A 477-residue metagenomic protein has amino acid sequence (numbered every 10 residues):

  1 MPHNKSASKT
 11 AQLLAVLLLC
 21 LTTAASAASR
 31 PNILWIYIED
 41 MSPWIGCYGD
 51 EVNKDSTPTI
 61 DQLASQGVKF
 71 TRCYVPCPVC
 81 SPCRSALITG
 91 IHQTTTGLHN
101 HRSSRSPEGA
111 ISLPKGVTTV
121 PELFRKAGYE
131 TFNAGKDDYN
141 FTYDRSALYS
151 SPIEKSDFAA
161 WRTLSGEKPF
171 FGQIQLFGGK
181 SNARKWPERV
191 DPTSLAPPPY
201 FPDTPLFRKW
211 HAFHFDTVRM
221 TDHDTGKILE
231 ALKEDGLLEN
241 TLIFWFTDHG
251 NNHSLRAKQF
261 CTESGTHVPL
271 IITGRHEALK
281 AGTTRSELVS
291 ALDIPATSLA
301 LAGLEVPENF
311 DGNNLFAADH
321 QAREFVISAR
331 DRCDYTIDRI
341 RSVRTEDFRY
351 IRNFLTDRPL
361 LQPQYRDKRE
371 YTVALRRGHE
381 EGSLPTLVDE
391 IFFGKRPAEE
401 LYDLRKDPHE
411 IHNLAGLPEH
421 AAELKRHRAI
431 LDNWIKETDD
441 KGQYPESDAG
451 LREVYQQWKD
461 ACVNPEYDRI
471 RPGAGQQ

Functional and structural regions predicted by a protein language model:
A27-P31, I38, S42-P43, K69 (+2 more regions): Long, internal low-complexity/basic segments
W35-Y37, S42-T118, L123-Y129, G442: Active-site segment of extracytoplasmic enzymes that catalyze sulfate/phosphate-ester chemistry
E51-T57, Y74-V79, G109-V117, K209-D222 (+4 more regions): A short beta-strand-to-alpha-helix junction
C83-A183, I327-R330: Catalytic-site neighborhoods of secreted/periplasmic enzymes that process anionic sulfate/phosphate groups
L87, K136, T142-R145, E239-T241 (+4 more regions): Polar, surface-exposed loop/tail segments that function as active-site lids or cofactor/substrate-recognition elements
L195-T241, N251, E277-A278, L301: A long, amphipathic alpha-helix that forms part of the scaffold/cap immediately adjacent to metal-dependent active
A231-S290, G303, P307-D311, Y335 (+1 more regions): Histidine-centered active-site microenvironments of extracellular/periplasmic hydrolases and transferases
N251, P295, A302-E400, A422: C-terminal cap/loop subdomain of S1 sulfatases and analogous C-terminal strand-loop tails that border
